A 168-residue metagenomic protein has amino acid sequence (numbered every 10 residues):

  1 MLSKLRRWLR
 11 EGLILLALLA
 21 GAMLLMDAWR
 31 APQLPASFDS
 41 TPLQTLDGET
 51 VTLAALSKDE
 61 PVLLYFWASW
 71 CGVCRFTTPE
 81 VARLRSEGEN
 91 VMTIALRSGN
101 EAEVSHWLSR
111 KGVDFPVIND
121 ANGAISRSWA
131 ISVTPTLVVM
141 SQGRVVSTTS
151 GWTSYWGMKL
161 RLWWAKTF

Functional and structural regions predicted by a protein language model:
M1-W8: Short, Lys/Arg-rich N-terminal segment immediately upstream of the first membrane anchor
L9-M26: Hydrophobic membrane-insertion alpha-helices, especially the h-region of bacterial N-terminal signal peptides
A22-A54: N-terminal "domain-start" segment that seeds a small globular fold
Q44, P116-D120: Short acidic-hydrophobic, aromatic-tinged amphipathic segments that line or gate anion-handling sites
T52-R75, V81: Short active-site neighborhood of thiol/selenol oxidoreductases, capturing the structured segment around
L63-L64, V91, L137: Hydrophobic beta-strand anchors of alpha/beta hydrolase catalytic cores
R75-K111, A121-R127: Structural microenvironment flanking redox-active thiols in thiol-disulfide oxidoreductases
S109-V113, A121-K166: Thiol/disulfide oxidoreductase modules built on the thioredoxin-like
